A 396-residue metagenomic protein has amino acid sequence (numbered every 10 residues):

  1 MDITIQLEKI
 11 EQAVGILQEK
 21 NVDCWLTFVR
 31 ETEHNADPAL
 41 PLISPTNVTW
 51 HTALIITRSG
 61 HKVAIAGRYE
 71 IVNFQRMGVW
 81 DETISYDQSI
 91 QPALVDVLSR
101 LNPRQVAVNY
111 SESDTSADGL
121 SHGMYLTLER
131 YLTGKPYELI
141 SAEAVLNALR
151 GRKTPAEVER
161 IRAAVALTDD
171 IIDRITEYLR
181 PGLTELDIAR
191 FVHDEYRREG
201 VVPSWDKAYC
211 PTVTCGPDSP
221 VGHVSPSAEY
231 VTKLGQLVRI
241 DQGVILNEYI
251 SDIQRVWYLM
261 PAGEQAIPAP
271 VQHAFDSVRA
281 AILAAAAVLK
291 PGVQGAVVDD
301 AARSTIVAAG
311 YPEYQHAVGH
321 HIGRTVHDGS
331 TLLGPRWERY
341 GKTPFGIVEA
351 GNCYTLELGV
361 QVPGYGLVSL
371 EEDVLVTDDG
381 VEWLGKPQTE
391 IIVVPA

Functional and structural regions predicted by a protein language model:
M1-A396: Active-site neighborhoods and metal-handling regions in enzymes and metal-associated proteins
